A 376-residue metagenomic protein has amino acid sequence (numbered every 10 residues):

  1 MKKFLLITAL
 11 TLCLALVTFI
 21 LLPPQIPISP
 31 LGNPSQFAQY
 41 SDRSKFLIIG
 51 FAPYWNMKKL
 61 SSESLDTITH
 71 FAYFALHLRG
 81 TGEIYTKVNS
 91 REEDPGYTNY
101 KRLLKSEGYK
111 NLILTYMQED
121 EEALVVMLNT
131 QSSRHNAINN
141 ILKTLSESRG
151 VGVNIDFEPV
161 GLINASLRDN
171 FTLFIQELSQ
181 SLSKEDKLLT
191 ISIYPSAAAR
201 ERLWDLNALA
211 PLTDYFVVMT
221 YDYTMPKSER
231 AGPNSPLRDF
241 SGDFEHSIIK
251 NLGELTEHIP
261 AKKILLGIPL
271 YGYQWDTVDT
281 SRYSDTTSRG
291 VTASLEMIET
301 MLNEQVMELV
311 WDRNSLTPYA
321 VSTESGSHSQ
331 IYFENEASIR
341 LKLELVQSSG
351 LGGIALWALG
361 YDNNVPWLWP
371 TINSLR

Functional and structural regions predicted by a protein language model:
M1-L14: N-terminal Sec-pathway targeting helices
F19-K143: Glycan-recognition patch characteristic of GH18 chitinases/ENGases and related GlcNAc/peptidoglycan-binding proteins
G32, L270-L345, I372-R376: Glycan-binding loop/region signatures in secreted carbohydrate-active enzymes
F51-W55, Y73-H77, T115-E119, D156-V160 (+5 more regions): Active-site-proximal beta-strand/loop segments in catalytic clefts of secreted hydrolases
S64-F74, N136-F157, W204-Y223: Structural recognition of alpha->loop->beta junctions
F71, I155, L178, F216 (+3 more regions): Conserved, mostly hydrophobic/aromatic
E83-P95, N139, G161-T300: Substrate-binding surface in catalytic domains of secreted glycosidases
S338-R376: Acidic/aromatic/glycine-rich contiguous surface patches that form carbohydrate-binding/processing clefts and analogous
